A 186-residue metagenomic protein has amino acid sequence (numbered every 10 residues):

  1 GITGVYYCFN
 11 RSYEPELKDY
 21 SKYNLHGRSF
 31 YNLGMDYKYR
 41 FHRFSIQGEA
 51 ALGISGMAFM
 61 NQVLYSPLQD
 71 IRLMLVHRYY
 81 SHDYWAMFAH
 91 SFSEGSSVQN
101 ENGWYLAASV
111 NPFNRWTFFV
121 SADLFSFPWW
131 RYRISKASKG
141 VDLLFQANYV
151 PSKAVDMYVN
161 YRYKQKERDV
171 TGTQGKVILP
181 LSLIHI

Functional and structural regions predicted by a protein language model:
G1-E14: Hydrophobic, small-residue-rich alpha-helical packing segments that form membrane-like cores
S12-P15, F30, K38-I184: Exposed, low-structure sequence patches enriched in small/polar residues
L17-N32: Glycine-rich phosphate-binding "P-loop"
M35: Donor-nucleotide binding loops and adjacent catalytic segments primarily of GT-B fold Leloir glycosyltransferases
